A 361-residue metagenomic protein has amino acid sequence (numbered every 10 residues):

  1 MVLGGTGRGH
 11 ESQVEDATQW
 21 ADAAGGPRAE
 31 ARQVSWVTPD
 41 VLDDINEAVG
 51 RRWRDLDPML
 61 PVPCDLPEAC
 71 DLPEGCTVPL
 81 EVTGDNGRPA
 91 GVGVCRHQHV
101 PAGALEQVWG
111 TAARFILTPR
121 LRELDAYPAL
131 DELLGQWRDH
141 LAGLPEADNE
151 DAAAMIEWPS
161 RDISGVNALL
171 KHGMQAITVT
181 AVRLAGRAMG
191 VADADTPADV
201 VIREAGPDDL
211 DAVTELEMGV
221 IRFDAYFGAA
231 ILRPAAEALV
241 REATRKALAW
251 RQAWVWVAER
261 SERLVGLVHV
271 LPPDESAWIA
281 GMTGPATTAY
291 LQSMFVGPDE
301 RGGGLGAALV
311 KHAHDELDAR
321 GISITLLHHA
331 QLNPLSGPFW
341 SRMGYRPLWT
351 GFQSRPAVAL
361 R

Functional and structural regions predicted by a protein language model:
M1-G7, A17-A23, E30-Q33, L121-A198 (+1 more regions): Acyl-donor-binding surface of acyltransferase catalytic domains
A29-E47, V201-L216: A short beta-loop-alpha structural element at the N-terminal edge of CoA-dependent acyl/N-acetyltransferase catalytic
W36-P39, D43-C70, D224-A243: Conserved GNAT-fold acetyl-CoA-binding loop/helix
D65-W137, R260, V268-T287: Conserved donor-binding loop and adjoining core beta-sheet/short helix segment in diverse acyl/aminoacyl transferases
A126-G143, V296, G302-D315, R342: Conserved acetyl-CoA-binding loop-helix of GNAT-fold acetyltransferases
A154-E157, L291, T325-H329: Conserved hydrophobic beta-strand within the GNAT/NAT acetyltransferase core sheet that lines the active-site cleft
K171-G190, A307-K311, D315-R361: Active-site/acyl-donor-binding loops of N-acyltransferases
A198-A286: Flexible, substrate/cofactor-facing loop regions flanked by secondary structure within enzyme catalytic domains
